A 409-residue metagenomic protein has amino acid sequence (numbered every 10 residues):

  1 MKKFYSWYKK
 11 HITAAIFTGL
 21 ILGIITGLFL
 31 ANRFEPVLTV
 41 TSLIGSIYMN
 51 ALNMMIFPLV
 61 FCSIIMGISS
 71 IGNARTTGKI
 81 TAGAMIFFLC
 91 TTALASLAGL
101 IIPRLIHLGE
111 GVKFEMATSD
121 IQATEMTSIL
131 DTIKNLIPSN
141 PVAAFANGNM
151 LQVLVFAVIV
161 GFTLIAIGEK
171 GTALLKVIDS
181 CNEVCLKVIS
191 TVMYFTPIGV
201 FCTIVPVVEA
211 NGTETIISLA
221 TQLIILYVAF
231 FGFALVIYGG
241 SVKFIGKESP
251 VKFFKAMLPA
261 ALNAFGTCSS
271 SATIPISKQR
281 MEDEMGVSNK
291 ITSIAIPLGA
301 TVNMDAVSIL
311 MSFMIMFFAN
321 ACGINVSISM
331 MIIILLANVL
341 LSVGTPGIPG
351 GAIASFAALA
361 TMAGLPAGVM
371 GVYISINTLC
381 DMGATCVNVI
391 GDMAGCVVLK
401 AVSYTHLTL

Functional and structural regions predicted by a protein language model:
F4-W7, T13-F17, L22-N32, M49-L52 (+3 more regions): Signature of multi-pass transmembrane helix bundles
P36-V40, G78, T213-T221, S249-L258 (+2 more regions): Membrane-water interface of transmembrane alpha-helices in multipass transporters/channels
T39-N50, K79, N135, A143 (+7 more regions): Short amphipathic alpha-helical coupling elements at transmembrane boundaries
A51, L89-A93, L97, Y227-G232 (+5 more regions): Hydrophobic transmembrane alpha-helical segments of multi-pass transport and channel proteins
I56-V60, G199, S269-S277, I291 (+3 more regions): Transmembrane helix boundary and interhelical junction motifs in multipass membrane proteins
S69-T76, G111, I167-T172, S180-E183 (+6 more regions): Juxtamembrane helix-boundary/capping and inter-helix hinge elements in multi-pass membrane proteins
P259-S342, C396: Helix-loop-helix junctions within the multi-pass membrane cores of secondary transporters/permeases
T405-L409: Conserved small/polar residues in nucleotide/adenosyl-binding loops
